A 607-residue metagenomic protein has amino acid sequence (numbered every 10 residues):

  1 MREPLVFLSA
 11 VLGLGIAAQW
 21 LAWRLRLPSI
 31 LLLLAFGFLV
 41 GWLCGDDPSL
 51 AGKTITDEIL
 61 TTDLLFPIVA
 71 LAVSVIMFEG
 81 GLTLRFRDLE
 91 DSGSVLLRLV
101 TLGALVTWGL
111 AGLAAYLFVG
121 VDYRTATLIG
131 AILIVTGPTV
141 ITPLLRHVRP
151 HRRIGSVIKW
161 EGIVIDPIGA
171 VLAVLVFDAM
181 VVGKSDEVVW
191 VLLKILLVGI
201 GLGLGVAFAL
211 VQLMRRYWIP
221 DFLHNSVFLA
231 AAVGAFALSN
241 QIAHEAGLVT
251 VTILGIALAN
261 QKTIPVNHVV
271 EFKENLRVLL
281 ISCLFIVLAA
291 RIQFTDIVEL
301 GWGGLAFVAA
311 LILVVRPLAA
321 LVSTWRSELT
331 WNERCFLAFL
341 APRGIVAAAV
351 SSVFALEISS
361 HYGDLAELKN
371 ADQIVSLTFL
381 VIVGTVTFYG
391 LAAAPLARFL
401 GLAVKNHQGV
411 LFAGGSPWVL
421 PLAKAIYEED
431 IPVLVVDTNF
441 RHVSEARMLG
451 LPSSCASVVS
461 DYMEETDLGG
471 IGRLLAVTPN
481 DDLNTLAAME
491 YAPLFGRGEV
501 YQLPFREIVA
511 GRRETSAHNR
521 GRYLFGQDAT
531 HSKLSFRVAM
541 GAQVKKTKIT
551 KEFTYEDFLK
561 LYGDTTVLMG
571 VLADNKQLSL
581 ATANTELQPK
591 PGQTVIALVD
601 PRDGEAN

Functional and structural regions predicted by a protein language model:
M1-K405: Transmembrane helical cores of multi-pass secondary ion antiporters/exchangers
L329-T330, F354-S376, L380-N607: Cytosolic regulatory regions of ion transport systems
